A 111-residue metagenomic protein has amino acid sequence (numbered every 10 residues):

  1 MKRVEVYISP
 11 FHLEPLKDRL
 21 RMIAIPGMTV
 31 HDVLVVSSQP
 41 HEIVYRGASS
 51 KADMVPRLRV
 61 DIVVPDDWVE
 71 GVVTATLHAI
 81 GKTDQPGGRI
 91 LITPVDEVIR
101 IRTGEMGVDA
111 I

Functional and structural regions predicted by a protein language model:
M1-I111: Positively charged, small/polar-rich N-terminal and surface patches that mediate targeting and assembly and bind
